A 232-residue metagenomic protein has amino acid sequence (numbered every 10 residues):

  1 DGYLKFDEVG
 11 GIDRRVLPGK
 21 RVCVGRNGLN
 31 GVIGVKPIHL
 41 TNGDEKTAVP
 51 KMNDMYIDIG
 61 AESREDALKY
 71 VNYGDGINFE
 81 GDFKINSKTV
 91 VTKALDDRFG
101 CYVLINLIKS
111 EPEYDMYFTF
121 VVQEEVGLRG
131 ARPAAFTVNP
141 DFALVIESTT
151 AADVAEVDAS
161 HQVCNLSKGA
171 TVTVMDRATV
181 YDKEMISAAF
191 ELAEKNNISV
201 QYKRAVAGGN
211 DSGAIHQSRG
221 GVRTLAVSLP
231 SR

Functional and structural regions predicted by a protein language model:
D1-R232: N-terminal hydrophobic/helix-forming segments and targeting peptides
